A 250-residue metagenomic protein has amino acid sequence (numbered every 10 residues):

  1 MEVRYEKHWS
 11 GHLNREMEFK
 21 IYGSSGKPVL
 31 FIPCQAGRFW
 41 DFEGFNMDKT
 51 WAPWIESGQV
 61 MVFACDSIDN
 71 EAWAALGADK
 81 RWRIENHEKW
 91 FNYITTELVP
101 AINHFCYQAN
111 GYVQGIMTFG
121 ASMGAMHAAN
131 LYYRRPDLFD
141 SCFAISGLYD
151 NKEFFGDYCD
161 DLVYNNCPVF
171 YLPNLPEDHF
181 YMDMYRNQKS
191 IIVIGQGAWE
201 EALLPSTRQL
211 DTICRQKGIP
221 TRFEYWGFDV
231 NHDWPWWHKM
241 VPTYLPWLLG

Functional and structural regions predicted by a protein language model:
M1-G250: Non-catalytic cap/lid and distal C-terminal segments of serine-dependent acyl enzymes
